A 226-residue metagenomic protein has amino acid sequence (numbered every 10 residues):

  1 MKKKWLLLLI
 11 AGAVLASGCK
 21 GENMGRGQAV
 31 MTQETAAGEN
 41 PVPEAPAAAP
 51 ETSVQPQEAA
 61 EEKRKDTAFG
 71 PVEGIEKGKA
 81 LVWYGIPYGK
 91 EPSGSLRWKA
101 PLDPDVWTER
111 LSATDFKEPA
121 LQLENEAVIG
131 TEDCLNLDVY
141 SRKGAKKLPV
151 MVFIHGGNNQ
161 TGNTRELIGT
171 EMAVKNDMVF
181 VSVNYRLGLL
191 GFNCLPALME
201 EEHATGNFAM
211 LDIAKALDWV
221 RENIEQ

Functional and structural regions predicted by a protein language model:
M1-W5: Positively charged n-region of N-terminal signal peptides that target proteins for export
L6-G12, K175: Sec-dependent N-terminal signal peptides
L15-G18: C-terminal motif of bacterial Sec signal peptides marking the signal peptidase cleavage site
K20-Q33, N40-N207: Non-catalytic accessory segments of hydrolases
C134, H203-E225: Alpha/beta-hydrolase active-site loop
